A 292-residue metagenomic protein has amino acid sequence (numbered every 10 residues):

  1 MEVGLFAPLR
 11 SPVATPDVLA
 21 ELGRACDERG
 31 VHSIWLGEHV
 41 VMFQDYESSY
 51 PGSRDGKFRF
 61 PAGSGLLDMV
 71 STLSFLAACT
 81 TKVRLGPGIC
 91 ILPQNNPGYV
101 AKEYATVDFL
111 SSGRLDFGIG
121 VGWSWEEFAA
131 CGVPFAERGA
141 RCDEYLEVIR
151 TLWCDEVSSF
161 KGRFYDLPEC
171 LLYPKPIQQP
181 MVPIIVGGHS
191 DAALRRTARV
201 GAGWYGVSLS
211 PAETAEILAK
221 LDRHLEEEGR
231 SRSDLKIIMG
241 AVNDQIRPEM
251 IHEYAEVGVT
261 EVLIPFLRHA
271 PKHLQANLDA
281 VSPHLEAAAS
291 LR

Functional and structural regions predicted by a protein language model:
M1-R292: Active-site-adjacent structural elements that line small-molecule/cofactor binding pockets in enzymes
